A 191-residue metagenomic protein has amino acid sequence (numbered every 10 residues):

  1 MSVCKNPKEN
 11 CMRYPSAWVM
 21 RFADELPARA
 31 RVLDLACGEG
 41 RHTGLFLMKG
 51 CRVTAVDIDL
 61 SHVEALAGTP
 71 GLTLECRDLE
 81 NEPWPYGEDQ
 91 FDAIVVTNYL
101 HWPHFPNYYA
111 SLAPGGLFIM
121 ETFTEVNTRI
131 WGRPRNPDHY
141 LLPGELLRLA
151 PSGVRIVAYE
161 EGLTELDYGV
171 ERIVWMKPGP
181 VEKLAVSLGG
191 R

Functional and structural regions predicted by a protein language model:
M1-P27: S-adenosyl-L-methionine
A30-G38: Conserved class I S-adenosyl-L-methionine
P70-E82: Conserved SAM-binding strand-loop segment of SAM-dependent methyltransferases
W84-A93: A short acidic, Gly/Pro-enriched loop at the edge of an enzyme's catalytic core that lines a small-molecule cofactor
L100-L112: A short, conserved alpha-helix within the catalytic core of class I
G116-E125: Conserved beta-strand signature within the Rossmann-like core of class I S-adenosyl-L-methionine
D138-G153: Short alpha-helix
G162-R191: Core SAM-dependent methyltransferase catalytic element
